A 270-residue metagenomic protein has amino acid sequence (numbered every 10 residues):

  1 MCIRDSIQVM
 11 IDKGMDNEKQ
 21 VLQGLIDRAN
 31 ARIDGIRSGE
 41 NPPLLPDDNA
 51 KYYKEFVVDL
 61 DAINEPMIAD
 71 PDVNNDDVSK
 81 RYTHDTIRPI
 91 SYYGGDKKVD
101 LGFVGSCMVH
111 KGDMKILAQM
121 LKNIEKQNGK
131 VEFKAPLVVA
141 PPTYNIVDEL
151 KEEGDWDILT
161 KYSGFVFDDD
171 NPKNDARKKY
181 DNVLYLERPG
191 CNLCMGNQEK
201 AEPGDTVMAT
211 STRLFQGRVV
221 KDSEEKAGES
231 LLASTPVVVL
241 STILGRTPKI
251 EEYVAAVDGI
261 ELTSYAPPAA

Functional and structural regions predicted by a protein language model:
R4-A270: Fe-S-dependent hydro-lyases/dehydratases of central metabolism
